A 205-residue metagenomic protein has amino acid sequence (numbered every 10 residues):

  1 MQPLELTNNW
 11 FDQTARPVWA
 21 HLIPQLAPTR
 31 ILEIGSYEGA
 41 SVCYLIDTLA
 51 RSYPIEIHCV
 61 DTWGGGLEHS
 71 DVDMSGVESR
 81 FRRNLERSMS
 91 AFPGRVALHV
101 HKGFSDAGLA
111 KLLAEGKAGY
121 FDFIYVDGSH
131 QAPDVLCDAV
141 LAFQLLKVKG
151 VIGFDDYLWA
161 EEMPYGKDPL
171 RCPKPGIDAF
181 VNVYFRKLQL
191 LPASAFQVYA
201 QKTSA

Functional and structural regions predicted by a protein language model:
Q2-L6, T14-A205: S-adenosylmethionine/decaboxylated-SAM
